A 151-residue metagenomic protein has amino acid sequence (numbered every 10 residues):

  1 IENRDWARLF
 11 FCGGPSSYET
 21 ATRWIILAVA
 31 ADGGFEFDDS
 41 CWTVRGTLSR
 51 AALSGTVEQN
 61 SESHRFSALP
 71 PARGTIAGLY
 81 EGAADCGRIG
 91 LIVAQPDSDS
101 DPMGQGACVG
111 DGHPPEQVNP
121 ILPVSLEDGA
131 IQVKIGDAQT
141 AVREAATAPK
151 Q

Functional and structural regions predicted by a protein language model:
I1-T43, L91-K150: Central antiparallel beta-sheet cores of small beta-barrel/beta-sandwich binding domains
D5-L9, R23-L27, G33-F35, W42-G46 (+3 more regions): One face of beta-strands
L53-E58, E62-I92, P102, A148-K150: Tryptophan-anchored aromatic micro-motifs
